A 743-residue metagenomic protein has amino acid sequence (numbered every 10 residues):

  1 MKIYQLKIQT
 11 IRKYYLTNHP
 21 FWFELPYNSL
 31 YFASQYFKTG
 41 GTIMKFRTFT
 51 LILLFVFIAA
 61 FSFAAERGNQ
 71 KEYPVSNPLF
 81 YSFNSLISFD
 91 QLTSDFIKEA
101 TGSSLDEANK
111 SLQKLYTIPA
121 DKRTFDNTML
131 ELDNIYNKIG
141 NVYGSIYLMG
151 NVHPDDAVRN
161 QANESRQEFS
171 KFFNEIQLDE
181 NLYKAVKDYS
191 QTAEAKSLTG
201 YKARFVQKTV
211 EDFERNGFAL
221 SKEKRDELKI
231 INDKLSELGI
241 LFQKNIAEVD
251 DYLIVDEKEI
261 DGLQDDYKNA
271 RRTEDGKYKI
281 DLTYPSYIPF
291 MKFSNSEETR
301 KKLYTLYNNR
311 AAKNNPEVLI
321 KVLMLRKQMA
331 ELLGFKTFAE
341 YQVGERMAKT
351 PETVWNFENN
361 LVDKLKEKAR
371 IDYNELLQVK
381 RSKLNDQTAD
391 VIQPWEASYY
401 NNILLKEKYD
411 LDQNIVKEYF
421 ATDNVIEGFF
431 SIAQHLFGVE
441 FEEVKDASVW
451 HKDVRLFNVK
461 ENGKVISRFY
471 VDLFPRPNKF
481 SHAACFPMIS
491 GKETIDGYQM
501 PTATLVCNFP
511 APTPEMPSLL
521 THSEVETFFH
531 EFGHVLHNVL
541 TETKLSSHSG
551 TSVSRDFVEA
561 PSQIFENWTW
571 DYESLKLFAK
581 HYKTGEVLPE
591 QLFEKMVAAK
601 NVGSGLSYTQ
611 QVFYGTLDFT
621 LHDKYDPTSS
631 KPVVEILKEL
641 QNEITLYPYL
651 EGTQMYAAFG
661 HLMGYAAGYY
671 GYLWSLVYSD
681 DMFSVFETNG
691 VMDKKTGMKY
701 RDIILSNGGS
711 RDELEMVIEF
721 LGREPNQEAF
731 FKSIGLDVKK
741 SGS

Functional and structural regions predicted by a protein language model:
F23-I43: Short, Lys/Arg-enriched N-terminal segments with co-localized hydrophobic residues within the first ~10-30 amino acids
I52-A60: Bacterial N-terminal signal peptides
S62-A64: Boundary at the C-terminal end of the N-terminal hydrophobic targeting segment
R67-Q264, K279, F686: N-terminal helix-rich structural modules
K71-Q91, K277, N424, G428-E440 (+7 more regions): C-terminal, non-catalytic "cap/extension" segments appended to globular domains
Y81-F96, I146-S165, Y189-I230, D281-P316 (+6 more regions): Short His/Asp/Glu-rich catalytic/ion-coordination signatures at enzyme active sites or charged loops
Y201, F205, K234-E237, K244 (+6 more regions): Active-site-proximal, well-structured secondary-structure segments within enzyme catalytic domains
P512-F528: Short pre-active-site segment immediately N-terminal to the catalytic Zn-binding motif
